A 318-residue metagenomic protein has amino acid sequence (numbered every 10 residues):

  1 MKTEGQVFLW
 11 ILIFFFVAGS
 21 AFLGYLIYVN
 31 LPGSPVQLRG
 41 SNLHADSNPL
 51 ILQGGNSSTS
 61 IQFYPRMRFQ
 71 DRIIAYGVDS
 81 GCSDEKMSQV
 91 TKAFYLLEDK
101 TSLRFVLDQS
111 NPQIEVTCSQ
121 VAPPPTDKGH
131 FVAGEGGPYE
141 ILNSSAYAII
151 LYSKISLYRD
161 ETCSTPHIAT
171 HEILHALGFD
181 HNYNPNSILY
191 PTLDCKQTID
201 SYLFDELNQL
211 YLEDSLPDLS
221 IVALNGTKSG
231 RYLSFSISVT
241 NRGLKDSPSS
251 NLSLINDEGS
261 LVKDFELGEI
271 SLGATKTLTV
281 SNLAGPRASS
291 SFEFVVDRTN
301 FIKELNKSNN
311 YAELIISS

Functional and structural regions predicted by a protein language model:
K2-K86, F94, G136-A146, L216: Disordered inhibitory propeptide/activation segment of secreted metzincin zinc metalloprotease zymogens, centered on
Q70-I74, T101, P112-I114, L151-S153 (+4 more regions): Envelope-exposed proteins and targeting segments
A75-K86, S156-S164, Y190-Q197: Second-shell loop/turn segments in exported
Y76, L97, L174, L189 (+1 more regions): Divalent metal-coordination and catalytic microenvironments
D84-A176, F265-E266: Metzincin-family zinc-dependent endopeptidase catalytic domain
I168, E213-S318: Extracellular/luminal regions of secreted and cell-surface proteins that mediate adhesion/ECM remodeling
I173-N186: Catalytic Zn2+-binding segment of zinc metalloproteases
P191-P217: Post-HExxH zinc-binding segment in Zn-dependent metallohydrolases
